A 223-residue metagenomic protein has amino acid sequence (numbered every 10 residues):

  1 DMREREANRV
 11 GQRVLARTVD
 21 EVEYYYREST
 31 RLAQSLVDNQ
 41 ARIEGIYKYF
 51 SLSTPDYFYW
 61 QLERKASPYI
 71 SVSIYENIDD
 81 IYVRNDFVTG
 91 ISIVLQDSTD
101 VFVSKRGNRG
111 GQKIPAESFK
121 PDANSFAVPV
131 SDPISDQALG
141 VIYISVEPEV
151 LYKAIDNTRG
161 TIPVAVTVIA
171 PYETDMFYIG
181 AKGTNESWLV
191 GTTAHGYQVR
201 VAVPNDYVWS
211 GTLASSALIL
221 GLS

Functional and structural regions predicted by a protein language model:
D1-S53: Juxtamembrane extracytoplasmic/periplasmic/luminal helical "stalk" adjacent to the first N-terminal
E6-V10, K65-I74: Signal-transducing coiled-coil linker helices
D38, I91-S98, A165-E173: Short hydrophobic alpha-helical segments used for membrane anchoring or interfacial signaling
E44-I46, T99-R106, A127, T174-G180: Amphipathic coiled-coil signal-relay and dimerization helices
S71-F87, Q137, V141-F177: Solvent-exposed, extracytoplasmic
N77-V146: Extracytoplasmic/periplasmic ligand-binding sensor regions of membrane-associated signaling proteins
K120-P133, A181-G191, Y197-V199: A short beta-strand signature within small-molecule sensing/ligand-binding domains used in signal transduction
L151-T158, V201-L222: Membrane-interface helix-start motif
